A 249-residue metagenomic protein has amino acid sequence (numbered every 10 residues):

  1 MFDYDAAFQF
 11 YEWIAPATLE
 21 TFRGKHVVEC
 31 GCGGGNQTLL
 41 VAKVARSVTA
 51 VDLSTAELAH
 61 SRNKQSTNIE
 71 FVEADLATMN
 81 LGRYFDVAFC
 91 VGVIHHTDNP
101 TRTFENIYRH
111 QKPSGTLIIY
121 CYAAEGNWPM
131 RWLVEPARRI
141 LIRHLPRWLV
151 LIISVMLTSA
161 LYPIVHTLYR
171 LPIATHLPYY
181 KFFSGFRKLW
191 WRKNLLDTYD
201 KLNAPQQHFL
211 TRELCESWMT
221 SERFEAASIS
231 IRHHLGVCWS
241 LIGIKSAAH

Functional and structural regions predicted by a protein language model:
M1-R83, V87, Q207-H208, L214 (+1 more regions): Conserved N-terminal segment of class I S-adenosyl-L-methionine
G31, N80, T97-D98, M219: Activation segment
T78, H95, A124: Active-site micro-motifs of SAM-dependent methyltransferase domains
D86-N99: A short SAM/SAH-binding and catalytic strip from SAM-dependent methyltransferases
T101-P113: A short glycine-rich, Lys/Arg-flanked "PGG" loop and its adjoining helix->strand segment in the class I
T116-I152: Conserved class I S-adenosyl-L-methionine
R143-F224: Substrate-binding/catalytic lobe of Class I Rossmann-like enzymes that use SAM or dcSAM, i.e., the mid-to-C-terminal
A226-S230: A short linear hydrophobic-aromatic micro-motif
